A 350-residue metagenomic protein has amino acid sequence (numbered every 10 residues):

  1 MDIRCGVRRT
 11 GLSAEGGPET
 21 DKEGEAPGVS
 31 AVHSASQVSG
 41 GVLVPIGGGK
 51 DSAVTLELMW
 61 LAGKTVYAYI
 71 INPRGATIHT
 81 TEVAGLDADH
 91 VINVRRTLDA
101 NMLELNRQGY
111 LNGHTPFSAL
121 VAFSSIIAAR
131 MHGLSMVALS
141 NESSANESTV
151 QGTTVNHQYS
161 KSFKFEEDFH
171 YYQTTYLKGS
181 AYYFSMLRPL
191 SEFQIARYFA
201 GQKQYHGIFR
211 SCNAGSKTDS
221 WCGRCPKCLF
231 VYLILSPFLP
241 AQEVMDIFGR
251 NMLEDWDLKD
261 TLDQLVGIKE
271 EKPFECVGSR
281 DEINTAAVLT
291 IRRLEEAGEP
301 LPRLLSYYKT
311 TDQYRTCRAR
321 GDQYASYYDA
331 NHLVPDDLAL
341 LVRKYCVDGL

Functional and structural regions predicted by a protein language model:
D2-V42, K50-L350: Nucleotide-activated chemistry modules centered on ATP-dependent adenylation/adenylyltransferase
